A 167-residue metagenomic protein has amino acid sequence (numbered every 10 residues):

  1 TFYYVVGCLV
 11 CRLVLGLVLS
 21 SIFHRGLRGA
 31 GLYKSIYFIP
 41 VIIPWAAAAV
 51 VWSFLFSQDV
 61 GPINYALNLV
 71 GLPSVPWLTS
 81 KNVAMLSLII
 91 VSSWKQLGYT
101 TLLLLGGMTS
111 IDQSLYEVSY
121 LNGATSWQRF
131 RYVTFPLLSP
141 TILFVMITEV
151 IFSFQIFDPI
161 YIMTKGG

Functional and structural regions predicted by a protein language model:
T1-G167: A structural signal for multi-pass alpha-helical bundles of membrane permease subunits that mediate small-molecule
